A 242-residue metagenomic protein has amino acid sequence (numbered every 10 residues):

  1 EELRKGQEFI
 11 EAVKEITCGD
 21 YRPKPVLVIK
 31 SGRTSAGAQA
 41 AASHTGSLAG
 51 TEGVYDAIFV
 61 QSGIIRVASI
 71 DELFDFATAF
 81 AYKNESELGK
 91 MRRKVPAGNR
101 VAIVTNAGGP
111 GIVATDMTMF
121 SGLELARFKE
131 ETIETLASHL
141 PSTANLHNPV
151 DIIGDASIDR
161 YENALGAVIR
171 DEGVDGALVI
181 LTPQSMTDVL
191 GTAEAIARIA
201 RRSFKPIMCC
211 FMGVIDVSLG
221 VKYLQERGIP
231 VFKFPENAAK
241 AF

Functional and structural regions predicted by a protein language model:
E1-F242: Catalytic-core regions of core metabolic enzymes, especially those transforming organic acids/acyl-group intermediates
